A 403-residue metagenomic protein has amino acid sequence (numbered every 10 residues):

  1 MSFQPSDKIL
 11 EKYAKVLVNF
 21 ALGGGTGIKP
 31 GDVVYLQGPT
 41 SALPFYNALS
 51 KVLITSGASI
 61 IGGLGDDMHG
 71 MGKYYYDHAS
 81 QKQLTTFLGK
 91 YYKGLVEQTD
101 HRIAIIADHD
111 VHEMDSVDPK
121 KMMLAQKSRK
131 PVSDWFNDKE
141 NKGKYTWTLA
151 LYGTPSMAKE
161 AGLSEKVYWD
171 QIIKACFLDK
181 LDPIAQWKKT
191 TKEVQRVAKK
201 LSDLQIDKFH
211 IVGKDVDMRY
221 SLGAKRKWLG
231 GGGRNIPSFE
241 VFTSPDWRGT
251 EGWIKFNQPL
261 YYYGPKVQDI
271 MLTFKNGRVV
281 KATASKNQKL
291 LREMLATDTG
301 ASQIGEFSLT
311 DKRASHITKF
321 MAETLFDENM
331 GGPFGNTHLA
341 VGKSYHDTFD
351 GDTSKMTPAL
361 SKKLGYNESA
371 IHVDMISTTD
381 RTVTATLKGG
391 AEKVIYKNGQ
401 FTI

Functional and structural regions predicted by a protein language model:
M1-E251, A385, K393-Y396, F401-T402: Active-site bordering "gate/hinge" segments that shape substrate access to catalytic or cofactor-binding pockets
Y35, A104, T148, H210 (+6 more regions): Structured core elements
S41-A42, D108-D110, T154, V216 (+8 more regions): Short, glycine-/Ser/Thr-/acidic-enriched flexible segments
S202-L204, W247, Y263-K266, G300 (+2 more regions): Short solvent-exposed loop/turn micro-motifs enriched in small/polar/acidic residues
S244-T299: Long, well-ordered mid-to-C-terminal structural blocks that present hydrophobic/aromatic surfaces
E251, V267-D269, N276-V279, S302-E306 (+3 more regions): Active-site lining segments that contact anionic ligands and/or coordinate catalytic metals
K281-D350: Dual-mode signal for accessory low-complexity, basic/Gly-rich regions
P358-I403: Extended hydrophobic packing segments that form well-structured cores
